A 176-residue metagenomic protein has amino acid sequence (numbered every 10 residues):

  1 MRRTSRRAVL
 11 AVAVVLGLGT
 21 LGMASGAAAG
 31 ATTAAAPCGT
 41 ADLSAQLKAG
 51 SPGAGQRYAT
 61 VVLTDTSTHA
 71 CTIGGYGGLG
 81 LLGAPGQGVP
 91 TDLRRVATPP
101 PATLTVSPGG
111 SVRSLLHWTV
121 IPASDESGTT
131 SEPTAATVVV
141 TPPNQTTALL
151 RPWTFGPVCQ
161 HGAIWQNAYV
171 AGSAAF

Functional and structural regions predicted by a protein language model:
M1-V14: N-terminal export and membrane-targeting signals
G19-P37: C-terminal region of N-terminal signal peptides and the immediate post-cleavage residues of exported proteins
T32-G53: Low-complexity, acidic Ser/Thr/Pro/Gly-rich terminal tails and inter-domain linkers that flank the onset of structured
A54-T60, S131-A135: Short, solvent-exposed loop/turn segments enriched in Ser/Thr/Gly
V61-T68: Asparagine-centered strand-capping/turn motif at beta-strand->loop junctions
T68, T72-G88: Short acidic, flexible loop segments centered on an aromatic residue
A84, R94-A123: Intrinsically disordered, low-complexity Pro/Gly/Ser/Thr-rich segments with frequent PxxP/GP/PP motifs and embedded
I121-I164: Terminal connector regions
